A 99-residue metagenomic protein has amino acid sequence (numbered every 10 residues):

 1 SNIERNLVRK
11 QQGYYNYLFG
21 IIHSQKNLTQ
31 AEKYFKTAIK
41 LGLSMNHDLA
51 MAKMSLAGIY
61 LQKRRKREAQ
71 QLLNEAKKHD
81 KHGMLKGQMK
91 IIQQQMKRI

Functional and structural regions predicted by a protein language model:
S1-R5, K36-L43, N74-D80, M84: Amphipathic alpha-helical segments of tetratricopeptide repeats
E4-Q12: TPR-adjacent "capping" and linker segments in tetratricopeptide-repeat scaffold/adaptor proteins
Q11-I22, D48-S55, Q88-Q95: "A position-specific structural signal for the A-helix of alpha-solenoid helical repeats
I22, I59-Q62: Residue-level signature for tetratricopeptide repeat
Q25-K26, K63, M96: Structural motif corresponding to the intra-repeat A-B loop/turn of tetratricopeptide repeats
N27-L28, R65, L85: Residues in the short coil linking paired helices within alpha-helical repeat scaffolds
Q70-I99: Terminal, low-structured helical/coil segments at or just beyond the last alpha-helical repeat
